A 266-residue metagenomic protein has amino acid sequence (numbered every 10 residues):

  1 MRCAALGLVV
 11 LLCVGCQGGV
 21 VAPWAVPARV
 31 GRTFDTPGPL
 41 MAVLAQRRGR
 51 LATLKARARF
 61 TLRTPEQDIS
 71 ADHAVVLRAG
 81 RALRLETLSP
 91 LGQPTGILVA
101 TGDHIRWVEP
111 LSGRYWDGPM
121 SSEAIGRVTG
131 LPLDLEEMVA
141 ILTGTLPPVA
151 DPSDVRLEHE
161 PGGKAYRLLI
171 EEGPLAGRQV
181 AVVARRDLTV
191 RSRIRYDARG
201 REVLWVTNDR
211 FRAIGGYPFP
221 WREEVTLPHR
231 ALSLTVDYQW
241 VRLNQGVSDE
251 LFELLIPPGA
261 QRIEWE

Functional and structural regions predicted by a protein language model:
M1-C16: Sec-dependent bacterial lipoprotein signal peptides
G15-S70, E264-E266: N-terminal leader/targeting segments and the immediate start of mature chains
G18-V20, R81-E137: An acidic-aromatic
D35-M41, T53, E109-Q179, L254-P258: Flexible, processing/modification-adjacent segments and terminal tails in exported/periplasmic/extracellular proteins
Q46-L54, E66-I69, V76-R81, R186 (+2 more regions): Edge/loop elements at the starts and ends of beta-strands within beta-rich repeat scaffolds
R59-P65, P90-Q93, W107, A213 (+1 more regions): Hydrophobic lipid-interacting interfaces of membrane-associated proteins
D151-W265: Gly/Pro-enriched, hydrophobic low-complexity segments that function as extracytoplasmic propeptides/linkers
